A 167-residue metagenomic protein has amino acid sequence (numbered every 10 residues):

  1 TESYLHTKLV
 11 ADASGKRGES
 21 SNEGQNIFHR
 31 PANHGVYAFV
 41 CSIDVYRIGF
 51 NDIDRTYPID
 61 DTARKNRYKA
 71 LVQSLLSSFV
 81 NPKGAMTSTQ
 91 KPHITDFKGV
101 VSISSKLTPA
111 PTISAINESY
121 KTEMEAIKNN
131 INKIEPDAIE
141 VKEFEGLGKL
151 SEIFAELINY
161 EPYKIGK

Functional and structural regions predicted by a protein language model:
T1-K167: Basic polyanion-binding and macromolecular-assembly surfaces
